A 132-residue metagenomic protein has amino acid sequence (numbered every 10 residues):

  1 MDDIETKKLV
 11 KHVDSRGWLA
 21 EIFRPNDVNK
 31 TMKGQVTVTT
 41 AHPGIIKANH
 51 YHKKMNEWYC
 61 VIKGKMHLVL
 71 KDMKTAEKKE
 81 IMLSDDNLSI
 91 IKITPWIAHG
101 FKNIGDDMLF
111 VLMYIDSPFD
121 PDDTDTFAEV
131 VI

Functional and structural regions predicted by a protein language model:
M1-I90, K102-I132: Non-catalytic, conserved peripheral segments adjacent to functional cores
H99: Glycine-centered loop/turn positions within well-structured domains that cap or flank conserved ligand/cofactor-binding
